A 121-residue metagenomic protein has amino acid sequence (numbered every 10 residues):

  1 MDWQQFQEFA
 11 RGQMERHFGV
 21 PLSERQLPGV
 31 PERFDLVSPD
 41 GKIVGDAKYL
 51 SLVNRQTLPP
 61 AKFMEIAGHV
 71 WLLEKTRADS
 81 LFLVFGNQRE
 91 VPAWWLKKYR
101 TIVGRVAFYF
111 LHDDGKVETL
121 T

Functional and structural regions predicted by a protein language model:
M1-P28: Acidic-basic catalytic patches of nuclease active cores, encompassing PD-(D/E)XK and other metal-cofactor nuclease
F18, P39-K42, T76-L81, G104: Short glycine/proline-enriched coil/turn segments at helix->beta-strand junctions
L27, S38, H112: Acidic surface patches and DE-rich sequence motifs
E32: Beta-rich catalytic cores
D35-K48: Active-site beta-strand-loop-beta-strand hairpin of nuclease catalytic cores that positions key catalytic residues
G45, F82-V84, A107-L111: Hydrophobic/aromatic beta-strand patches that form the interior of the parallel beta-sheet core in alpha/beta enzyme
K48-R100: Catalytic cores of nucleic-acid endonucleases
K97-T121: Charged, structured surface patches that assemble and position nucleic-acid processing machinery
